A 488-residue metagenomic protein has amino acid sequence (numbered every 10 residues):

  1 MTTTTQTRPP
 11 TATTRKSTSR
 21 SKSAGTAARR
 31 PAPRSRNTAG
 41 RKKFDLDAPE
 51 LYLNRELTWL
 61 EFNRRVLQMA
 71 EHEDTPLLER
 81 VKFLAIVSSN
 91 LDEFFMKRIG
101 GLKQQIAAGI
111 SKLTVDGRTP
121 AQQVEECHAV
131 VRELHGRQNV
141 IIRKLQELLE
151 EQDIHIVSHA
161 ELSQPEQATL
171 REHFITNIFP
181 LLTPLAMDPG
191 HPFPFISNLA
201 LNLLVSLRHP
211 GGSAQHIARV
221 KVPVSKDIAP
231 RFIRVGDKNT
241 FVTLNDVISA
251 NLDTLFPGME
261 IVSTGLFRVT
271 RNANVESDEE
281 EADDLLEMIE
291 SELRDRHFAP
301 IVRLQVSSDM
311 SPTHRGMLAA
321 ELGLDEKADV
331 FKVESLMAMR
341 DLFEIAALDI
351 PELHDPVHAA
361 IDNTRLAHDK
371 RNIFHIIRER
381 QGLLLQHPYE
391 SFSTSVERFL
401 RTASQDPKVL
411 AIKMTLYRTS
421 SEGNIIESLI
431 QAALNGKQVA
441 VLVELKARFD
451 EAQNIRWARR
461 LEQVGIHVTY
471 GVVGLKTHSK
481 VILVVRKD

Functional and structural regions predicted by a protein language model:
T2-D488: N-terminal localization/anchoring segments of enzymes in phospholipid and broader phosphate metabolism
